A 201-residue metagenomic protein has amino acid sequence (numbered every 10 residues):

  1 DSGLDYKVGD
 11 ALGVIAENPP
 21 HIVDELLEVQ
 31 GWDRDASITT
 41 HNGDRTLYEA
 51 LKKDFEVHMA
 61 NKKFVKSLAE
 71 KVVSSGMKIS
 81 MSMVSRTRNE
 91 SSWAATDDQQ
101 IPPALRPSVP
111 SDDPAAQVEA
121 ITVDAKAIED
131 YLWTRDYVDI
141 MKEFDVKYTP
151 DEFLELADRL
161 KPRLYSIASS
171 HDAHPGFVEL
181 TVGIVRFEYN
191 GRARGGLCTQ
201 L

Functional and structural regions predicted by a protein language model:
D1-L201: FNR-like FAD-binding dehydrogenase module
